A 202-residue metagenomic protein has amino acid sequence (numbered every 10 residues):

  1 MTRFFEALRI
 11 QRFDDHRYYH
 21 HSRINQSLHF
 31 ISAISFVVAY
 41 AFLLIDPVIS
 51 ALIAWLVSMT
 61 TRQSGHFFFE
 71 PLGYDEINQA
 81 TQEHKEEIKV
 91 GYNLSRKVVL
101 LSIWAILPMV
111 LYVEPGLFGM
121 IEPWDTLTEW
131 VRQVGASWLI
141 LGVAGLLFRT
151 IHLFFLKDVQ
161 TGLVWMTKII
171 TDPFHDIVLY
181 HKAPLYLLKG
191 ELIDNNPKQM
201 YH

Functional and structural regions predicted by a protein language model:
M1-H16, F67-G91, T150-H202: Membrane-proximal soluble regions of multi-pass membrane proteins
I10-Y40, K85-L100: Membrane interfacial helix-start motif at the N-side
V38, S58, A105-Y112, W138-R149: Alpha-helical transmembrane segments
V38-I53, M109-A136: Helix-coil boundary and interhelical linker segments in multi-pass alpha-helical membrane proteins
A39-F42, S64-E76, M109: Membrane-helix exit/interface motif
I45-E70, G142-L156: Hydrophobic alpha-helical membrane-embedded segments
Y92-G116, I177-L185: C-terminal halves and exits of single transmembrane alpha-helices
I103-W124, K189-H202: Alpha-helical transmembrane segments and their membrane-interface junctions in multi-pass membrane proteins
